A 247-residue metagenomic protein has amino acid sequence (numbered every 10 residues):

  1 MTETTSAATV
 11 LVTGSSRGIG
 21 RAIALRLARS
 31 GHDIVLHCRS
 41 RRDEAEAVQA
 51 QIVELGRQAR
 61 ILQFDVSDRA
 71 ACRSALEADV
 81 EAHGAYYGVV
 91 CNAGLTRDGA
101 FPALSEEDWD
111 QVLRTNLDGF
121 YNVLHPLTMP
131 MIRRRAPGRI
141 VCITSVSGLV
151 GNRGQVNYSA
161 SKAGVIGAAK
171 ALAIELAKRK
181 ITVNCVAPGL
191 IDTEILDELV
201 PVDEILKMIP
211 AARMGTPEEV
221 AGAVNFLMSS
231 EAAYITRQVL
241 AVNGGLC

Functional and structural regions predicted by a protein language model:
S16-R17: Conserved glycine-rich cofactor-binding loop
H32-E46: Conserved glycine-rich Rossmann-like NAD(P)H-binding loop of the short-chain dehydrogenase/reductase
A100-F101, S105-L113, I205: Substrate-binding pocket helix/loop in short-chain dehydrogenase/reductase
L124, S161, A169: Active-site helix of classical SDR
S145: Residue(s) in the substrate-gating loop at a strand-loop-helix junction that position the organic substrate next
V150, K207, N225, T236-C247: Short C-terminal tail/terminal secondary-structure segment of NAD(P)H-dependent dehydrogenase/reductase domains
A177, T182, I235-R237: Short, small/polar-rich loop/turn modules that mediate ligand/substrate recognition or access, typified
